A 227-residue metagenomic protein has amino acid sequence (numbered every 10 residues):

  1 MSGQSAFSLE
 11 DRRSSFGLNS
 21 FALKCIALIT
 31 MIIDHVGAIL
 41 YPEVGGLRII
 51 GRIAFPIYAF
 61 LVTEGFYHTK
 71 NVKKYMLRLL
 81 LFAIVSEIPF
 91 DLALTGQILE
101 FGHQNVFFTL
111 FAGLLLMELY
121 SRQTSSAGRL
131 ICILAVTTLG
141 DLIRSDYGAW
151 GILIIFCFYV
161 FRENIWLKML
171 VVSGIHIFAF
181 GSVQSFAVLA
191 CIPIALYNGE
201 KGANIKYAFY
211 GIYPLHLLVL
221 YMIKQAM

Functional and structural regions predicted by a protein language model:
M1-M227: Alpha-helical transmembrane segments and their immediate juxtamembrane cytosolic regions
